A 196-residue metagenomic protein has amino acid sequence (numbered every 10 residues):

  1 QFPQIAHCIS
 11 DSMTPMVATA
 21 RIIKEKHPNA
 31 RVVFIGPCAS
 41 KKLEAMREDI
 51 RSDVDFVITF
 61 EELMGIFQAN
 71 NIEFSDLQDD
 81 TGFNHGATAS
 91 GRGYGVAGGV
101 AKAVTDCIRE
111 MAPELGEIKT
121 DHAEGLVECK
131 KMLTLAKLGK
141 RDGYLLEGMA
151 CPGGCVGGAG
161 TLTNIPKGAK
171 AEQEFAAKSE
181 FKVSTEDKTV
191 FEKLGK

Functional and structural regions predicted by a protein language model:
Q1-K196: Iron-sulfur-associated redox domains of electron-transfer enzymes in respiratory and anaerobic energy metabolism
